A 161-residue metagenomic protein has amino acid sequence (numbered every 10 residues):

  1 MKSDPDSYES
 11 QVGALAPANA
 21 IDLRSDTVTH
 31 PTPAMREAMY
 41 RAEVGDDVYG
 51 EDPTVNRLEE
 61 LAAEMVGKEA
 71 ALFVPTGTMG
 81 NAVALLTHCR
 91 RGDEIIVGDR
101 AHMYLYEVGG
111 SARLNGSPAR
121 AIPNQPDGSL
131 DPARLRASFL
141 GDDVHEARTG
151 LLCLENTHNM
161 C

Functional and structural regions predicted by a protein language model:
M1-V48, M65: N-terminal "arm"/small-domain region of PLP-dependent enzymes with the aminotransferase-like
A14-A16, A63-V66, T87-C89, A112-L114 (+1 more regions): Solvent-exposed alpha-helices and their adjacent loops that cap or buttress functional pockets in soluble metabolic
I21, A70-F73, D93-I95, P118-R120 (+1 more regions): Structural motif
P31-G77, D99-R100, Y104-L105, G110: Conserved N-terminal alpha-helix of the aminotransferase class I/II PLP-enzyme fold
V48, M160-C161: A generic structural signal for short coil/turn motifs at secondary-structure boundaries
E69-C89, I122-P123: Conserved core of the PLP fold type I
T87-L105: Conserved PLP-anchoring active-site segment centered on the Schiff-base-forming lysine
G116-N159: PLP-dependent aminotransferase-class I/II
